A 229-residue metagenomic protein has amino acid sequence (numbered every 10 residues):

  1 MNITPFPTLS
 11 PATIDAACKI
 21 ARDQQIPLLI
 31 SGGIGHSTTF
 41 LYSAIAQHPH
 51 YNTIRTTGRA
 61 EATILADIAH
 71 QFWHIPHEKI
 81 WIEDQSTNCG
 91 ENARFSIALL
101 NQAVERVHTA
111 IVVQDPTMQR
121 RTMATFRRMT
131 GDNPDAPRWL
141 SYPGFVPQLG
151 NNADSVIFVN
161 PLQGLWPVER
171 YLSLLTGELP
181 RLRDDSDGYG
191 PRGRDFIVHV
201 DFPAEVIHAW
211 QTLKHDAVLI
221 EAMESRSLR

Functional and structural regions predicted by a protein language model:
M1-V168, A222-R229: A structural signal for short, hydrophobic/glycine-enriched beta-strand patches
Q148-Q211: A conserved mid-domain beta-alpha-beta active-site/ligand-binding segment of alpha/beta enzyme cores
P203-R229: Extended hydrophobic packing segments that form well-structured cores
